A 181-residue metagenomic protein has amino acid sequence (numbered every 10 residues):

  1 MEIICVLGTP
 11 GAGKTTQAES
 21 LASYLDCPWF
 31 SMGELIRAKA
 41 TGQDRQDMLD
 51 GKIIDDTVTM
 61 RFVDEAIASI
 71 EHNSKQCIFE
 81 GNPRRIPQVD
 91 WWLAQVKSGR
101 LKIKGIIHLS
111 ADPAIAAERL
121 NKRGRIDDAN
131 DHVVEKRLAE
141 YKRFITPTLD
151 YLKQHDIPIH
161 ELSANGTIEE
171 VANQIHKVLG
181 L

Functional and structural regions predicted by a protein language model:
M1-L181: Glycine-rich phosphate-binding loop of ATP-dependent small-molecule kinases
